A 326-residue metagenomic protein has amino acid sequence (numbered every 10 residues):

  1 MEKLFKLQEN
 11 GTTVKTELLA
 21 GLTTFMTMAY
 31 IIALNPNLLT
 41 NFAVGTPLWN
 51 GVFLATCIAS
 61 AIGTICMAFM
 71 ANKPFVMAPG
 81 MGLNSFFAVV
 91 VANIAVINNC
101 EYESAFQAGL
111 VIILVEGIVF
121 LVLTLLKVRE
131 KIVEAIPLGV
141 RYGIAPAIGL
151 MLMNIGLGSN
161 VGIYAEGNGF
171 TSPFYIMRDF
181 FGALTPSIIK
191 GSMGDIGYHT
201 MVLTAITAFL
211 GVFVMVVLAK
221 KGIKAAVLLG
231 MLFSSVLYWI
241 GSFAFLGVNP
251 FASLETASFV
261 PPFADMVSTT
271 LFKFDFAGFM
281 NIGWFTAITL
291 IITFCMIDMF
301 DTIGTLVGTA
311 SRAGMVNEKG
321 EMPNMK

Functional and structural regions predicted by a protein language model:
M1-T12: Short, Lys/Arg-rich, polar N-terminal cytosolic tail immediately upstream of the first transmembrane signal-anchor
N10, L39-I58, I62, W284-K326: Membrane-embedded helical hairpins/re-entrant loop segments and their flanking transmembrane helices within multi-pass
K15-G21, L110, M280-T293, K326: Select transmembrane alpha-helical segments in multipass membrane proteins
L19-L203: Early transmembrane hairpin of solute transport permeases
P36-F42, A244-K273, L290, F294 (+1 more regions): Extracellular/periplasmic helix-exit of transmembrane alpha-helices
E130-I148, G167-S172, T204-A208, M215-I240 (+1 more regions): Membrane-interface loop-to-helix entry segments
Y175-G197, L254-G283, F294-I297, G304: P-loop potassium selectivity filter motif centered on the GYG triad
H199-T200, F213-V267, C295-I303: Flexible hinge motifs at transmembrane-helix junctions and intramembrane kinks/re-entrant loops in multi-pass membrane
